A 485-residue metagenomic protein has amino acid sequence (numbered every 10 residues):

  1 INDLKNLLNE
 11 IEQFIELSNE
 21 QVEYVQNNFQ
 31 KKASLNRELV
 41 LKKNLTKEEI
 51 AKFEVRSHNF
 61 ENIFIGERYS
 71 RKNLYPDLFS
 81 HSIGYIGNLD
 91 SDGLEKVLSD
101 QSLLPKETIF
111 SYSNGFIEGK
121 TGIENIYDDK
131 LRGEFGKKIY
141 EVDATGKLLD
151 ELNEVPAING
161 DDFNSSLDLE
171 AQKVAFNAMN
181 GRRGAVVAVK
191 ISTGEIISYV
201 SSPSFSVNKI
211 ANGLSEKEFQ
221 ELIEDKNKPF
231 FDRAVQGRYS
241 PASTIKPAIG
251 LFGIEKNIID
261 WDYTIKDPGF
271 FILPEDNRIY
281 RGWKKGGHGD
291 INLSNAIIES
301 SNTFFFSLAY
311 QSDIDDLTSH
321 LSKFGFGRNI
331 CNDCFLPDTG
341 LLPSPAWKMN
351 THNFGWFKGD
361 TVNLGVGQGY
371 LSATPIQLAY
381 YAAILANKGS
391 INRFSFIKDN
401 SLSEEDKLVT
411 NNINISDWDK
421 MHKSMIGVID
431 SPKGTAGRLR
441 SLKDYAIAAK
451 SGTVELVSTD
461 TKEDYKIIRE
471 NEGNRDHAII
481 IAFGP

Functional and structural regions predicted by a protein language model:
I1-L148, P156, G181-A185, I191 (+3 more regions): Membrane-proximal periplasmic segments of bacterial cell-envelope enzymes, especially penicillin-binding proteins
K5-Q13, A51-V55, P76, S80-G84 (+19 more regions): Solvent-exposed, polar/charged alpha-helical surfaces in well-ordered, non-transmembrane soluble domains, broadly
E38, N62, P76-F79, E124 (+8 more regions): A residue-level signal for beta-strand positions that form part of recognition/binding surfaces within mature
G84-G87, L167, A449, P485: Flexible glycine-/small-residue-rich
V142-V155, S192-T244, A248-P485: Beta-lactam-recognizing serine transpeptidase/beta-lactamase-like catalytic domain environment
L149-T193: A conserved hydrophobic secondary-structure block that centers on an alpha-helix together with its immediately flanking
